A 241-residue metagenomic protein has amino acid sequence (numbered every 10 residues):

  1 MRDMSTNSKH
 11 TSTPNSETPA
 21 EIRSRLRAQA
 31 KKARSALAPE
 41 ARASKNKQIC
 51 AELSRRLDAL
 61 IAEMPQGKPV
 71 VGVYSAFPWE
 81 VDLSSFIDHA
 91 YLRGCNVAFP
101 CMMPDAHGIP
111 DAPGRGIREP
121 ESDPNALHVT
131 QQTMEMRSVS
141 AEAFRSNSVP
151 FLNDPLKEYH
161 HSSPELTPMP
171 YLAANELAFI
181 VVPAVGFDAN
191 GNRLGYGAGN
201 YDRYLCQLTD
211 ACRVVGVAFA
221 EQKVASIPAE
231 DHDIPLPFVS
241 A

Functional and structural regions predicted by a protein language model:
R2-N175: N-terminal active-site beta-alpha-beta segment that forms phosphate/nucleotide-binding and substrate-recognition loops
A30, E176-G216: Active-site beta-strand/loop microenvironment that shapes enzyme catalytic pockets
L37, F187-D188, E221-K223: A short, flexible beta-alpha/helix-coil linker loop
P69, A178-F179, P237: Conserved acidic residues
V73, V182-P183, A241: Redox-cofactor binding/interface segments in oxidoreductases and associated redox assembly factors
D82-S85, I109, N190-R193, L205 (+1 more regions): Short glycine-/acidic-enriched loop or helix-start segments at secondary-structure transitions that form or flank
H89-L92, C206-D210, D231-I234: Short, conserved loop/helix-junction motifs that constitute active-site signature segments in enzyme catalytic cores
C212-A241: C-terminal functional extensions of proteins
